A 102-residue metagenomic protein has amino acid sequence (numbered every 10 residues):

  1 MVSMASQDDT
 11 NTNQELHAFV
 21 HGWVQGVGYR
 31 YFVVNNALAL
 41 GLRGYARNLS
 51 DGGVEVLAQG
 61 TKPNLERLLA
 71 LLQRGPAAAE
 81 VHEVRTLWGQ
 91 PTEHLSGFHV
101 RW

Functional and structural regions predicted by a protein language model:
M1-W102: Intrinsically disordered, low-complexity, mixed-charge
